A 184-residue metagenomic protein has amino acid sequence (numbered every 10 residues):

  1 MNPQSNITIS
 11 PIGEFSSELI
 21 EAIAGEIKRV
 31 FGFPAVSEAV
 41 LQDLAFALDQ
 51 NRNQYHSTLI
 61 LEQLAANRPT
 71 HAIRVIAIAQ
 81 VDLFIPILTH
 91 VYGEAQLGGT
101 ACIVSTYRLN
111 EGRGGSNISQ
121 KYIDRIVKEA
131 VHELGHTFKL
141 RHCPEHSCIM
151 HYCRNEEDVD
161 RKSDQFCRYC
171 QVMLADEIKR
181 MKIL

Functional and structural regions predicted by a protein language model:
M1-I85, H90: Propeptide-to-catalytic entry region of secreted or membrane-anchored zinc metalloproteases
S10-E14, E21-A24, V91-R125, R141-L184: Metalloprotease/metallohydrolase-associated module, dominated by Zn2+-dependent proteases
G32-V36, I60-L64, T100-V104, K128-V131 (+1 more regions): Glycine-rich loops and low-complexity Gly/Arg-rich segments that provide flexible linkers or classic glycine-based
I76, G135, M150: Divalent metal-coordination and catalytic microenvironments
F84-P86, E111-G114, T137: Short, well-ordered, mixed-charge alpha-helical segments that flank or form enzyme active sites
Y122-T137: Short alpha-helix carrying the canonical HExxH Zn2+-binding catalytic motif
